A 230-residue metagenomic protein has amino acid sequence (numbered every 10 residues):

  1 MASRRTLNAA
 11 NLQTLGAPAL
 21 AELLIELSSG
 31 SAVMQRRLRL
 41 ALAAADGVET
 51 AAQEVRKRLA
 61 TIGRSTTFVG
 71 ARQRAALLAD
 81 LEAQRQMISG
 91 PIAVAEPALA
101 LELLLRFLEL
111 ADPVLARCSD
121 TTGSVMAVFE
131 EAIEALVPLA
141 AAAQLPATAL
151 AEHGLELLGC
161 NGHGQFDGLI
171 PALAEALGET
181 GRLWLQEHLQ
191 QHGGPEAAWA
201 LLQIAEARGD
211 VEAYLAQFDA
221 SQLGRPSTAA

Functional and structural regions predicted by a protein language model:
M1-A230: Eukaryote-biased, non-catalytic alpha-solenoid scaffold regions
